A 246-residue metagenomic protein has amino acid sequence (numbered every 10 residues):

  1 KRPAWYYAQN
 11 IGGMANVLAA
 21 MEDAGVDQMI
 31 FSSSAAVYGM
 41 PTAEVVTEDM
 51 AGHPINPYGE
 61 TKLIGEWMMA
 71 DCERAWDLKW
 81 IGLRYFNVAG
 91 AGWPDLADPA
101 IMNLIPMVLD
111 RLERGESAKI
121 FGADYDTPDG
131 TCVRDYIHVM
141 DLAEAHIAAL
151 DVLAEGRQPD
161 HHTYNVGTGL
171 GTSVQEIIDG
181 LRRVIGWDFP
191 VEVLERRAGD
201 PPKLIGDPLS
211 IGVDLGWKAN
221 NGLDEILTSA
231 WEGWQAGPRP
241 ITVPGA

Functional and structural regions predicted by a protein language model:
K1, M40-T42, G92, G130 (+1 more regions): Short glycine-/acidic-enriched loop or helix-start segments at secondary-structure transitions that form or flank
A4-N16, D23, D27-Q28, A36-N87 (+1 more regions): Catalytic helix-loop patch of NAD(P)-dependent Rossmann-fold dehydrogenases
A15-A19, M68, Y136, D141-E144: Conserved mid-core alpha-helix of short-chain dehydrogenase/reductase
A19-A20, A70-D71, L109-E113, D151: Alpha-helical segments that scaffold the active site and NAD(P)H-binding pocket of short-chain dehydrogenase/reductase
G25-M29, D77-K79, E116-S117, Q158-H162: Active-site loop of short-chain dehydrogenase/reductase
G82, N87-L104, R114-R134: Short, flexible, glycine-rich and Lys/Arg-enriched loop motifs at helix boundaries that contact anionic partners
L112-A246: C-terminal substrate-binding subdomain of Rossmann-fold SDR/epimerase-dehydratase oxidoreductases
